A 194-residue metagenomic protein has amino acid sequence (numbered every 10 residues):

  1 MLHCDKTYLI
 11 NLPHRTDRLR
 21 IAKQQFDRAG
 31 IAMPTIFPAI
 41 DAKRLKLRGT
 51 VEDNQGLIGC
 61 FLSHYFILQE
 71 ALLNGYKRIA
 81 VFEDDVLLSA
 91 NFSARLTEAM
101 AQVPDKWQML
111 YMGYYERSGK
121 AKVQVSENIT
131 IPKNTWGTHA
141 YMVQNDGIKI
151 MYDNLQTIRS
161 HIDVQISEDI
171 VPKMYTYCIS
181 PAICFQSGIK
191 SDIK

Functional and structural regions predicted by a protein language model:
M1-F82, V86-K194: An acidic/histidine-cluster motif and surrounding catalytic segment that typifies divalent-metal-assisted enzyme active
